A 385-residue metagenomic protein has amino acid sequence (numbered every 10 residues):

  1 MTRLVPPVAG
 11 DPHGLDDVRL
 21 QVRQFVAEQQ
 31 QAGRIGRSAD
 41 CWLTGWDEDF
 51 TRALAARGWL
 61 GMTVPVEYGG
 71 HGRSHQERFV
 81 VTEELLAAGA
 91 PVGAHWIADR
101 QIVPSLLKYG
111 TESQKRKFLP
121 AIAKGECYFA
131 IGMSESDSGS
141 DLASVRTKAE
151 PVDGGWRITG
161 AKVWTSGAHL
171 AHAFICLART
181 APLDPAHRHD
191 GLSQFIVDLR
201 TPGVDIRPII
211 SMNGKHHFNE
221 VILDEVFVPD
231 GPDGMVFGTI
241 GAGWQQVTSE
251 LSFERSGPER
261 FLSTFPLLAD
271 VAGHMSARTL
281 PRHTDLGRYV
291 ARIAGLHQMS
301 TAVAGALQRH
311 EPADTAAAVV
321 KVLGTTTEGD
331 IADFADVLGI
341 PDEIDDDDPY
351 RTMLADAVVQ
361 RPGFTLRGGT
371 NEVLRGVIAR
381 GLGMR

Functional and structural regions predicted by a protein language model:
M1-A94, K117, A121, G273 (+3 more regions): Amphipathic, small/basic residue-rich leader segments at the start of a protein or domain
T2-V8, V80-V81, W244-F253, G257-P258 (+1 more regions): Glycine-rich phosphate/cofactor-binding loops in nucleotide/flavin-utilizing enzymes
P6-H13, V204-Q298, F364: Glycine-rich beta->alpha junctions and the first turn(s) of the following alpha-helix
R34-W42, A294-P349, M353: C-terminal helix-coil-helix/basic helical segment that borders enzyme active sites and/or dimer interfaces and provides
A56-R116, P120, K124-G125, G167-A173 (+3 more regions): Internal helix-loop-helix
G125-M133, L177: A short, Trp-centered hydrophobic/proline-enriched beta-strand micro-motif
T147-E150: A structural signal for short hydrophobic beta-strand segments in well-ordered beta-sheet cores
T159-D205: A short core secondary-structure module
